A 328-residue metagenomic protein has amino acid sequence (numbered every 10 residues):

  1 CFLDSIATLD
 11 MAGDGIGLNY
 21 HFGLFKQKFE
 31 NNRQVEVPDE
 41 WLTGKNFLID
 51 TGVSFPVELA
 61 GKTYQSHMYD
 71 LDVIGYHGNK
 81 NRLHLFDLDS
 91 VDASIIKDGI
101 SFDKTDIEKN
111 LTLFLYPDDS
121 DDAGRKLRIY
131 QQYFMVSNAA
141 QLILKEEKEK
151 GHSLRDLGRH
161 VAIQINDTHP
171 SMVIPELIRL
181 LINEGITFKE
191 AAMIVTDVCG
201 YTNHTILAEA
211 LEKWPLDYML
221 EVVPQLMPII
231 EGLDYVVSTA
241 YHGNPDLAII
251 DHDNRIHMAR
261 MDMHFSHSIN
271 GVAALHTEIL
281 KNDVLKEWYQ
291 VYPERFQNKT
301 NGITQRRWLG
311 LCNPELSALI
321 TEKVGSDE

Functional and structural regions predicted by a protein language model:
C1-E328: A conserved ligand/cofactor-binding region detector
